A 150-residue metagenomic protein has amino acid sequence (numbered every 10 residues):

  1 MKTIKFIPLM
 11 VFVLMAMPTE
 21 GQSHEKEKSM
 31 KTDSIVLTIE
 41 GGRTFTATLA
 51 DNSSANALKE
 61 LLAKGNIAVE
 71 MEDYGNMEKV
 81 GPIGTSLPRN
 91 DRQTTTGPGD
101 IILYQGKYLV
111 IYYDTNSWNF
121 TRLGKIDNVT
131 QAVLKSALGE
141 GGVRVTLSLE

Functional and structural regions predicted by a protein language model:
M1-K26: Bacterial Sec-dependent N-terminal signal peptides
D33-R43: Acidic/histidine-rich, surface-exposed loop or edge segments in extracytoplasmic proteins
S34-V36, I101, V110: Residue-level detector of beta-strand face positions
F45-N52: Short, contiguous acidic and Ser/Thr-rich linear segments
S54-K107: Mature extracytoplasmic domains of secretory-pathway proteins
Q105-G106, Y112, S148: Residue-level recognition of conserved beta-strand edge/terminus positions
Y112-N128: Short, compositionally biased
K125-E150: Well-ordered alpha/beta subsegment
